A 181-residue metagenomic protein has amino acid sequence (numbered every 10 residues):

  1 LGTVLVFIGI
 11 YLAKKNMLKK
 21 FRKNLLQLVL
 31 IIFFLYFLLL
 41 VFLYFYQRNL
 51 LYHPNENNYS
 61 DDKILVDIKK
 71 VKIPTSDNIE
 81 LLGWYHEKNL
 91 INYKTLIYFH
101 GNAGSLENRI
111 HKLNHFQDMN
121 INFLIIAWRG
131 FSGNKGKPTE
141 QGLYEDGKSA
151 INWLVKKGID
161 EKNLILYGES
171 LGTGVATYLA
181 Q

Functional and structural regions predicted by a protein language model:
V6-I10, K14: Alpha-helical transmembrane segments
K14-F34: N-terminal Sec-pathway targeting helices
L35-K72: An N-terminal hydrophobic leader/cap segment in hydrolases
S76-N78: Glycine-centered tight beta-turn/hairpin loop motif at sheet-sheet or coil-to-beta transitions
E80-W153: Membrane-embedded segments
I159-E169: Alpha/beta-hydrolase fold nucleophile elbow
G168-G172, A176: Gly/Ala-rich beta-loop-alpha elbow adjacent to hydrolase catalytic centers
L179-A180: Aromatic pocket-lining residues of Rossmann-like dinucleotide-binding sites
